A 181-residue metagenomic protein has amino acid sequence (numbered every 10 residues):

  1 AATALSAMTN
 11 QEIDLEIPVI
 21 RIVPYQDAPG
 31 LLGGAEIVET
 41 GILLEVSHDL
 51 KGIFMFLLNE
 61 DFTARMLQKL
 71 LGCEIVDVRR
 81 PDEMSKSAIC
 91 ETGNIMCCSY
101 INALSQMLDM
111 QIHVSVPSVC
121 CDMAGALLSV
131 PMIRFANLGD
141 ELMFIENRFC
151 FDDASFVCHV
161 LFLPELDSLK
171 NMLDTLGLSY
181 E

Functional and structural regions predicted by a protein language model:
A1-E181: Composition-driven recognition of glycine/serine/threonine/acidic- and proline-rich low-complexity segments and repeats
